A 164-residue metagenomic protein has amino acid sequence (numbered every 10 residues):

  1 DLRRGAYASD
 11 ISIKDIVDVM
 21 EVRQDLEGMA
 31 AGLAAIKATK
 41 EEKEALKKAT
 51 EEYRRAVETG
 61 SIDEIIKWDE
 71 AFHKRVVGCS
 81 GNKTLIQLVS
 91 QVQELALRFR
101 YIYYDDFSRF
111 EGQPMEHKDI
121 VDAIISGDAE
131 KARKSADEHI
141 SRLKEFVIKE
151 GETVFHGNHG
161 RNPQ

Functional and structural regions predicted by a protein language model:
D1-R3, Y7-D10: Beta-hairpin "wing" of winged helix-turn-helix
L2-R3, K83, G151: Short, basic, alpha-helical segments at the C-terminal edge of helix-turn-helix-like DNA-binding modules
A6, K14, G32, E51 (+2 more regions): Positions in alpha-helical segments
S12-A38, W68-S108, L143-V147: Hydrophobic, amphipathic alpha-helical faces that serve as interaction scaffolds
K40, K47-S61, A71, E94 (+1 more regions): C-terminal all-alpha effector/ligand-binding and dimerization domain of prokaryotic HTH-type transcriptional repressors
E42-A45, E64, W68, T84-L88 (+1 more regions): Residue-level detector of well-ordered alpha-helical segments, enriched for hydrophobic/aromatic packing positions
